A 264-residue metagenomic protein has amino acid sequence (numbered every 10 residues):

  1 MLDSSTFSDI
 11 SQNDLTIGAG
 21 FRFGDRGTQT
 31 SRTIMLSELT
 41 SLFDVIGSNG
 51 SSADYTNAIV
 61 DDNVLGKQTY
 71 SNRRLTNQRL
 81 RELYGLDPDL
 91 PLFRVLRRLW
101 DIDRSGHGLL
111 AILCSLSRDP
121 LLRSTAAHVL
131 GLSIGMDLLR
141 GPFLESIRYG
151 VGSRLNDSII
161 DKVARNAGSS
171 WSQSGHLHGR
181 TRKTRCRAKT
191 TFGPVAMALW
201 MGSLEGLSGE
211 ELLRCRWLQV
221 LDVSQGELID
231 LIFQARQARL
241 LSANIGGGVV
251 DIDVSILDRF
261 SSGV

Functional and structural regions predicted by a protein language model:
L2-L15, F93, A238, I245 (+1 more regions): Long, low-complexity, charge-rich intrinsically disordered regions
L2-P120, T125-V129, L138: Eukaryotic partner-binding/assembly regions in large regulatory complexes
S52-I59, I134-G150, G206-V220: Short acidic, hydrophobic short linear motifs in intrinsically disordered regions
Q68-T76, L155-Q173, D222-Q234: Short amphipathic alpha-helical interaction segments
D101-S105, L113, C186-S224, L257-V264: Short, amphipathic alpha-helical interaction segments positioned at domain boundaries
S117-R118, T125-G175, G179: Eukaryote-skewed repeat-based solenoidal scaffolds used as protein-protein interaction platforms, primarily
L122-A126, R140, F192-L199: Short, leucine-enriched amphipathic alpha-helices that occur as contiguous helical runs
S172-R182, R236-G246: A short, conserved structural fragment
